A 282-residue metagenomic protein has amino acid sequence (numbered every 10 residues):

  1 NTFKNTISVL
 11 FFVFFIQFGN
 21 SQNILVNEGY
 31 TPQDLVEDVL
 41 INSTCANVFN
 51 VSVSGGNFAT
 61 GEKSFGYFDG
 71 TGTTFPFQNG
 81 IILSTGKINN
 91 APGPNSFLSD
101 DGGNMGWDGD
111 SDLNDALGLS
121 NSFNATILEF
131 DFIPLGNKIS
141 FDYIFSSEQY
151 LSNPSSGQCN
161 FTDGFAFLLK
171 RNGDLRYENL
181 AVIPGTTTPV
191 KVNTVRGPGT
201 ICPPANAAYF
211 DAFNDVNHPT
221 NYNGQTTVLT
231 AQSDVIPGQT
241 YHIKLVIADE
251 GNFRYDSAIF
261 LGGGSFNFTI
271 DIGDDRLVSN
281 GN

Functional and structural regions predicted by a protein language model:
N1-V26: Bacterial Sec-dependent N-terminal signal peptides
Q22-I270: Aromatic (Trp/Tyr/Phe) and Gly/Pro-enriched flexible surface segments
N267-N282: Proline- and Ser/Thr-rich low-complexity, intrinsically disordered segments
